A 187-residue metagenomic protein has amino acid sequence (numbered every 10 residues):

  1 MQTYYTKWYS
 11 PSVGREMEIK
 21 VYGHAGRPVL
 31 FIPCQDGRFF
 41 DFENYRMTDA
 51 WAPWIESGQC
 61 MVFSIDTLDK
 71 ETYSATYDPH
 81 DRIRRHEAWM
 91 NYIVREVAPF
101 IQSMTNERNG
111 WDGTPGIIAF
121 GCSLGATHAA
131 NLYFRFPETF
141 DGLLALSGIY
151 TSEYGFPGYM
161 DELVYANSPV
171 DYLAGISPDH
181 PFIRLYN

Functional and structural regions predicted by a protein language model:
M1-N187: Non-catalytic cap/lid and distal C-terminal segments of serine-dependent acyl enzymes
